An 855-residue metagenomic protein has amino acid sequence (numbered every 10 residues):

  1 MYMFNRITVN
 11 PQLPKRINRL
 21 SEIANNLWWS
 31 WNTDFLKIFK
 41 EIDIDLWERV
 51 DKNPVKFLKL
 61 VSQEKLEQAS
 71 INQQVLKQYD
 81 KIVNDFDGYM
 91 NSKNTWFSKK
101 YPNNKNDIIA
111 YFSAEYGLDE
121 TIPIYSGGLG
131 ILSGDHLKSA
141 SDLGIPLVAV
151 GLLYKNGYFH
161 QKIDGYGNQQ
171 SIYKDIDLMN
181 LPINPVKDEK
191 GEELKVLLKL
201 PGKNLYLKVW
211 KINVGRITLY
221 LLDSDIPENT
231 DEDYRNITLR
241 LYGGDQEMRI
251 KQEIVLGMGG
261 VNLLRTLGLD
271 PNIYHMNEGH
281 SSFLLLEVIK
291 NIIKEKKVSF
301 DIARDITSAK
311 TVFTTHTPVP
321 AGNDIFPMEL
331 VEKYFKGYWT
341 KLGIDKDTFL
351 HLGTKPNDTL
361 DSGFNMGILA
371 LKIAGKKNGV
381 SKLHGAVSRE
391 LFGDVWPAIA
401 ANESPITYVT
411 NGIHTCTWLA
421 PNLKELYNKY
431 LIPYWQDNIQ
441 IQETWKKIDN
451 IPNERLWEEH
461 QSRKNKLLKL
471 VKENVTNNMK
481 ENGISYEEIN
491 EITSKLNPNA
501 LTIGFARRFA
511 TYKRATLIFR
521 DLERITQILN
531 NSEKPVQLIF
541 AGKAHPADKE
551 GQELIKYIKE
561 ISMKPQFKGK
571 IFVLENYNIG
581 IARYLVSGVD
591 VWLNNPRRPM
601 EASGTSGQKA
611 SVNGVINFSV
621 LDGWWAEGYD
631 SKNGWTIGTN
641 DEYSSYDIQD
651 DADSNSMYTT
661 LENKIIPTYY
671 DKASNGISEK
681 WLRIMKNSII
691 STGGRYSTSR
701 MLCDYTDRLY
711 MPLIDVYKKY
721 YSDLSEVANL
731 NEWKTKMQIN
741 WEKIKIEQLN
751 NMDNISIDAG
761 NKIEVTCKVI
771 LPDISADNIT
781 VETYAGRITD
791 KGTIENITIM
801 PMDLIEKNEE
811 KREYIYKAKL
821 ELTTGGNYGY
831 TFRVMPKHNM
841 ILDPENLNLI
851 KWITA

Functional and structural regions predicted by a protein language model:
M1-A855: Catalytic cores of carbohydrate-active enzymes across secretory and cytosolic contexts
